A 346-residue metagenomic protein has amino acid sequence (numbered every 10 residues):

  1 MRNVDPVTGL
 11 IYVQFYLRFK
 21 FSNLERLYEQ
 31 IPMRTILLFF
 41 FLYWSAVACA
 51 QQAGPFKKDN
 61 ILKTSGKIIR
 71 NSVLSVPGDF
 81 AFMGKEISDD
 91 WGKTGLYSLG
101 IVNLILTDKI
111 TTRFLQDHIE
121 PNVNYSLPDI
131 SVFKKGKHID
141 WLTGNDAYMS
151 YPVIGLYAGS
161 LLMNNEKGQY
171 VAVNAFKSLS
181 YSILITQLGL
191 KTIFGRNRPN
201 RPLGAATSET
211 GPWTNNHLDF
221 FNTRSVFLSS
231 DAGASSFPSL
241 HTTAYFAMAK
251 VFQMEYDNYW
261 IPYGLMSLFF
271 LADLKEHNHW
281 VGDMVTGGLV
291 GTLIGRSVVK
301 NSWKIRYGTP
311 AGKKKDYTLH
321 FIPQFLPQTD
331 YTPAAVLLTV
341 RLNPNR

Functional and structural regions predicted by a protein language model:
M1-A53: Bacterial Sec-dependent N-terminal signal peptides
W44, A50-G92, G144-N145, F176-S267 (+1 more regions): Replace "edges of transmembrane helices
K93-I101: Alpha-helical transmembrane segments
V102, Y157-G159, L188, F270-L271: Alpha-helical transmembrane segments of multipass membrane proteins
K109-V123: Interfacial/capping segments of alpha-helical transmembrane domains
P128-P152: Interfacial helix-start motif at the membrane-water boundary
S160-E166: Structural signal for the C-terminal ends of transmembrane alpha-helices and the immediately following loop
Q169-Y170: Outer-membrane beta-barrel channel domains
